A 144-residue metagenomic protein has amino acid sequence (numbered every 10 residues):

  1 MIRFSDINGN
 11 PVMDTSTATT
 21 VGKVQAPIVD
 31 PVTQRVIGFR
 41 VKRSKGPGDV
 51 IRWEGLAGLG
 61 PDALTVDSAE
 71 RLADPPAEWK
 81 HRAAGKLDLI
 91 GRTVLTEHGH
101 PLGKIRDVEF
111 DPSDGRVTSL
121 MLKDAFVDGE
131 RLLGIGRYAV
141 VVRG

Functional and structural regions predicted by a protein language model:
M1-G144: Peripheral interaction segments used for macromolecular assembly
